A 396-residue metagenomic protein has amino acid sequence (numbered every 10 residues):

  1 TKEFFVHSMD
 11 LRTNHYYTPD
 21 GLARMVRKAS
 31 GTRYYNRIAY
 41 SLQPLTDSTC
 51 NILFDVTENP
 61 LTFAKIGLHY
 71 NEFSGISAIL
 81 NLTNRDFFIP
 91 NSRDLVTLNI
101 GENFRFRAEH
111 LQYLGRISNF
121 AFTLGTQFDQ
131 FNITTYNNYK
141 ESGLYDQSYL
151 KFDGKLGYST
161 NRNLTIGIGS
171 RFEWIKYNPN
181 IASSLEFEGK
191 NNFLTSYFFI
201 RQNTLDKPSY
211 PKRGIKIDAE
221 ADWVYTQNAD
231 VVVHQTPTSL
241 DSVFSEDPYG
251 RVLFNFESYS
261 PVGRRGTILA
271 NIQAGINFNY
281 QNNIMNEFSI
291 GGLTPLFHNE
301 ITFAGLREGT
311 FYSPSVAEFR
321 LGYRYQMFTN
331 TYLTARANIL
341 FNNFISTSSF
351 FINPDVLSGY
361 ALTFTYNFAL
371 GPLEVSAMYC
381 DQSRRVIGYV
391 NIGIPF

Functional and structural regions predicted by a protein language model:
K2-E3, N283, P314, F328-A335 (+2 more regions): Extended hydrophobic-aromatic, low-complexity segments
K2-R12: Acidic/histidine-rich, surface-exposed loop or edge segments in extracytoplasmic proteins
D10, H15-S209, I290-E300, G309-A317 (+2 more regions): Gram-negative/organellar outer-membrane beta-barrel architecture
T62-S74, Y280-N282, I345-V356: Small/polar, glycine/serine/threonine/aspartate-rich low-complexity segments that form flexible
F63, S196-R201, L205-F328: C-terminal outer-membrane beta-barrel translocator/porin domains of Gram-negative envelope proteins and their
Q127-F131, R171-I175, E220-N228, G275-N279 (+1 more regions): Short glycine-rich beta-strand segments
G263, Y366-L370, D381-S383: A generic beta-sheet turn/junction motif
G322-S358: C-terminal hydrophobic structural anchor segments that stabilize assembly/packing rather than catalytic chemistry
